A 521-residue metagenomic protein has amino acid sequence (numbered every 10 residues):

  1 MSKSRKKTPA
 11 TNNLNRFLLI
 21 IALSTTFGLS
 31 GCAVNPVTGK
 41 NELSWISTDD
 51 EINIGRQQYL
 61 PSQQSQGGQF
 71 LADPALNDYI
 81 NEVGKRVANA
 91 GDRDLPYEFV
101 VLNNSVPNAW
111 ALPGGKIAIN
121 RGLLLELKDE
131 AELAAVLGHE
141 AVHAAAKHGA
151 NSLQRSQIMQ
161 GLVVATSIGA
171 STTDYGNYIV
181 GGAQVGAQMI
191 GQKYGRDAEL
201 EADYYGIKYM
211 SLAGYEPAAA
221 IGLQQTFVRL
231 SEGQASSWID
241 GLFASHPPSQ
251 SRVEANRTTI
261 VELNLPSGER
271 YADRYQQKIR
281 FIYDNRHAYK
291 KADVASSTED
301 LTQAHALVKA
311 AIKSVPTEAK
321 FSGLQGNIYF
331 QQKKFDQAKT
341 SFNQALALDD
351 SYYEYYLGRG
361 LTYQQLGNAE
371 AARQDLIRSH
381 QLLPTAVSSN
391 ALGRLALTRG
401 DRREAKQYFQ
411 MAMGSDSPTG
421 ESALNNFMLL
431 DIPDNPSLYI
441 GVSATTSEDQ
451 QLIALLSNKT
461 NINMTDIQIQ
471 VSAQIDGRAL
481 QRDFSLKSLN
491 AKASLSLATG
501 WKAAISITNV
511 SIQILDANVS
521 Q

Functional and structural regions predicted by a protein language model:
G28-G31: C-terminal motif of bacterial Sec signal peptides marking the signal peptidase cleavage site
A33-D174, Q188-G191, K208-L242, E262-N264 (+11 more regions): Peri-catalytic and regulatory segments of divalent metal-dependent proteins
S297, Q331, Q365-L366, T398-R399 (+1 more regions): Register position in tetratricopeptide repeats
P316, D350, L383-P384, S417-P418: Short coil turns that delineate tetratricopeptide repeat
F321, Y355, S388-S389, S422-A423: TPR alpha-solenoid repeat register
D431-P436, T445-T446, L480-D483, S488 (+1 more regions): Terminal connector regions
L455-N463: Asparagine-centered strand-capping/turn motif at beta-strand->loop junctions
